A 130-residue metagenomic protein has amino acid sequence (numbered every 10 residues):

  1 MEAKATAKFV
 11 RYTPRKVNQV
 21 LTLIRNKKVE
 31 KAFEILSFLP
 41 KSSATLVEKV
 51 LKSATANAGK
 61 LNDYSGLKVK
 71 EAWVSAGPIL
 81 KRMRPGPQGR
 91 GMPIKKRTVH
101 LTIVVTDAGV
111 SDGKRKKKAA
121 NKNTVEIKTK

Functional and structural regions predicted by a protein language model:
M1-K130: Structured, basic alpha/beta domains of bacterial-type, RNA-associated proteins
